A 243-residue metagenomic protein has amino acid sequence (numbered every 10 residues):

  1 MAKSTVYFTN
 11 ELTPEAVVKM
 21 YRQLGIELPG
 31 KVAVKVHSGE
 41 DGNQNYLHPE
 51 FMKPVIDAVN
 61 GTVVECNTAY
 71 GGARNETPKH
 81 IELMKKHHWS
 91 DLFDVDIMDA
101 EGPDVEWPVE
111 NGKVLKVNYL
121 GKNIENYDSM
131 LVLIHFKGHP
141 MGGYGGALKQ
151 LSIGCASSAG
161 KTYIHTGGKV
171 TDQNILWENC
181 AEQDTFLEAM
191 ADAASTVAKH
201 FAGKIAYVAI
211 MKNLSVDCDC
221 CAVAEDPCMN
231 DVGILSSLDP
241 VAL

Functional and structural regions predicted by a protein language model:
A2-K53, A58, T62-L243: Extended, low-polarity segments enriched in aliphatic/aromatic residues
